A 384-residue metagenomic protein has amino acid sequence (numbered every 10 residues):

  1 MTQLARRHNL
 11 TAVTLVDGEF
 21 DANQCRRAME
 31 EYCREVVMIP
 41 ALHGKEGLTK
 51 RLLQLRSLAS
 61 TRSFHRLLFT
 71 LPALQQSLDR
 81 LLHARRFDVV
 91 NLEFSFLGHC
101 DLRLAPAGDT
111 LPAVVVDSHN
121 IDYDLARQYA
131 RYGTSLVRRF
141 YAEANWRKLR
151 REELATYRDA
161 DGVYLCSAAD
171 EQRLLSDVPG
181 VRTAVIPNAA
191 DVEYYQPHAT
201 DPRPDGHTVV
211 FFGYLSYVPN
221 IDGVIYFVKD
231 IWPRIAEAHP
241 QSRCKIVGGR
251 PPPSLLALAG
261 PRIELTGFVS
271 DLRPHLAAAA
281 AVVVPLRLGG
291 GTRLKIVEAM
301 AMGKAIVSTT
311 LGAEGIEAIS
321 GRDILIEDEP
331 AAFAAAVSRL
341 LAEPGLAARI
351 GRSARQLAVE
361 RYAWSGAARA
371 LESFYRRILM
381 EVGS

Functional and structural regions predicted by a protein language model:
M1-I39, H83: N-terminal subdomain of nucleotide-sugar transferases
M38, A113, Y123, A142-P197: Donor nucleotide-sugar binding/catalytic pocket of nucleotide-sugar-dependent glycosyltransferases
K45-F69, P112-R151, Y214: Acceptor-binding helix/loop patch of EC 2.4 sugar-transfer enzymes, predominantly nucleotide-sugar-dependent
D161, I263, F268, A277-G291 (+1 more regions): Acidic donor-binding loop of glycosyltransferase active sites
V185-A278: Conserved catalytic-core segment of nucleotide-activated headgroup transferases in glycan assembly
K295-E298, A305-T309: Short hydrophobic beta-strand element within catalytic cores of glycosyltransferases and related nucleotide-activated
I324-A331, R339-P344: Conserved acidic donor-binding segment of nucleotide-sugar-dependent glycosyltransferases
L346-R361, A367-A370: A short, well-ordered alpha-helix in the C-terminal region of glycosyltransferases
